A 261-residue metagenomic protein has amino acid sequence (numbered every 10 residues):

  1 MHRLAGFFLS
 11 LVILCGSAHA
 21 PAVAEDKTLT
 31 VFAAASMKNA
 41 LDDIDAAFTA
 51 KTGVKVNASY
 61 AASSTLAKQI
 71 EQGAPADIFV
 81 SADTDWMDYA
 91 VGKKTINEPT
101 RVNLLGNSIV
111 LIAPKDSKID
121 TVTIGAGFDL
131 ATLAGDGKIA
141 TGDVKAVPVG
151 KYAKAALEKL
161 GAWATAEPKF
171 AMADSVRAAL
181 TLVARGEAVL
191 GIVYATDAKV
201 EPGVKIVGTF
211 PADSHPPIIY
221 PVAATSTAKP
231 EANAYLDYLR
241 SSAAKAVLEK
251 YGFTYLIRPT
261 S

Functional and structural regions predicted by a protein language model:
M1-H2: N-terminal secretory signal peptides that target proteins for export/translocation
A5-S17: Bacterial N-terminal signal peptides
C15-E25: Bacterial Sec-dependent signal peptides at the C-terminal "C-region" and cleavage site
V23-A74, S81-T84, D88-S261: Exported/periplasmic ABC-transporter solute-binding proteins
